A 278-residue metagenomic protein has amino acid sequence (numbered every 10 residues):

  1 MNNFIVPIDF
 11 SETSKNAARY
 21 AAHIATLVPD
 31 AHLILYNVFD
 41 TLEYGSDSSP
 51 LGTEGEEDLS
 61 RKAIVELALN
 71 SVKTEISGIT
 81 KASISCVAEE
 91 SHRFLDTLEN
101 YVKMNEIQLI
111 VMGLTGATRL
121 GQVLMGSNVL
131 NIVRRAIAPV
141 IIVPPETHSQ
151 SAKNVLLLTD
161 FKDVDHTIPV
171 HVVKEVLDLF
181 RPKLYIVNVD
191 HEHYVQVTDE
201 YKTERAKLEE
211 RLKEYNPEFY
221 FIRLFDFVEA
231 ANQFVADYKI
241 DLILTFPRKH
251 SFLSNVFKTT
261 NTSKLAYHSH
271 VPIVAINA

Functional and structural regions predicted by a protein language model:
M1-T53, N154-F221, D237-L242, H268: Small/aliphatic-rich secondary-structure junction motif
E54-L67: A short acidic, glycine-rich active-site loop that binds or catalyzes chemistry on phosphate/adenosine moieties
T74-I110, L212-S263, Y267, V271: Structural beta-alpha unit
V111-L114, V140-P145, I273-A278: Short beta-strand elements of ligand-binding domains
L114, N188, F246-R248, N277-A278: Short secondary-structure boundary segments
R119-L124, L253-F257: Glycine/threonine-rich flexible loop motifs
L124-S127, A138-P144, D163-E175: Active-site glycine-rich loop that binds ribose-phosphate moieties when present
M125-N128, H171, E200-E204, F257-T262: Charged helix-capping and loop-helix junction motifs
